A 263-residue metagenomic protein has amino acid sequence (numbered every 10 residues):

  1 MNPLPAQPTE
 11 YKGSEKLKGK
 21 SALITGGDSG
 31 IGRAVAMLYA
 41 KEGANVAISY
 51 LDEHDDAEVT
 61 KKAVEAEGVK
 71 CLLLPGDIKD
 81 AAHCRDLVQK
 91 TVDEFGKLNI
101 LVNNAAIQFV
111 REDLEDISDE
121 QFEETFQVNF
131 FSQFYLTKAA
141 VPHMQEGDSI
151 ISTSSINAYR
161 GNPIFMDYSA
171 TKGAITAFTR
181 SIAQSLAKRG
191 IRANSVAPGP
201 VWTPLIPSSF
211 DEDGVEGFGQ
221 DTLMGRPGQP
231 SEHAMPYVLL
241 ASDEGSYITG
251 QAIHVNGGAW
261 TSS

Functional and structural regions predicted by a protein language model:
P8-T9, R111, R160, V238 (+1 more regions): Short C-terminal tail/terminal secondary-structure segment of NAD(P)H-dependent dehydrogenase/reductase domains
H54, P75-V88, D119, S231-E232: The beta1-alpha1 cofactor-binding region of Rossmann-like NAD(H)/NADP(H)-dependent oxidoreductases
E112-L114, S118-F126, F218: Substrate-binding pocket helix/loop in short-chain dehydrogenase/reductase
T137, T171, T179: Active-site helix of classical SDR
P142-H143, Q184-K188, S246: Alpha-helical segment proximal to the catalytic Tyr-Lys
S155: Residue(s) in the substrate-gating loop at a strand-loop-helix junction that position the organic substrate next
T222-H233, E244: A conserved structural motif in NAD(P)-dependent oxidoreductases
